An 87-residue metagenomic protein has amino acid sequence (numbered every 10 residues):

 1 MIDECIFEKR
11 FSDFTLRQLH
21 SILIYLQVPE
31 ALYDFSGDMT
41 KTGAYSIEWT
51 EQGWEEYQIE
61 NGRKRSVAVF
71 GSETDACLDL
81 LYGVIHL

Functional and structural regions predicted by a protein language model:
M1-D38: Negatively charged, low-complexity tracts enriched in Asp/Glu with abundant Ser/Thr
L16, G37, K41, T74-L78 (+1 more regions): Low-complexity, compositionally biased segments
G37-R65: Short aromatic-glycine-(Arg/Gly/Cys) micro-motifs in beta-strand/loop hairpins
W54-L87: Short, compact, well-ordered microdomains
